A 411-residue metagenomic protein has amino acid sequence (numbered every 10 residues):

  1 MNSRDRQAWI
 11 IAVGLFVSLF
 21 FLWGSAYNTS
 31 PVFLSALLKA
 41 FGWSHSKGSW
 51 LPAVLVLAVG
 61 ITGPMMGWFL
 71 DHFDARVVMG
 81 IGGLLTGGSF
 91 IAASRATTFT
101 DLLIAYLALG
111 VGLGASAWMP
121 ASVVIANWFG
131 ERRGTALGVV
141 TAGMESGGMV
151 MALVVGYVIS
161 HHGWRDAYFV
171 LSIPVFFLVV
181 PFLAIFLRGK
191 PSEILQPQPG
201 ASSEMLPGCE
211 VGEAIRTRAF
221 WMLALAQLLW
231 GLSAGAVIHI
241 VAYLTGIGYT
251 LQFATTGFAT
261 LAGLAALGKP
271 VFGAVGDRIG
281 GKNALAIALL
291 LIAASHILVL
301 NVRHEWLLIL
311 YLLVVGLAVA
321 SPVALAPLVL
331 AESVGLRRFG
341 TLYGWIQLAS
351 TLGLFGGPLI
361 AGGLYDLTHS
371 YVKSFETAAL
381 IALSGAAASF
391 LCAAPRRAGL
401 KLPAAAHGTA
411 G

Functional and structural regions predicted by a protein language model:
I10-H45, T62-M66, A236-A242: Extracytoplasmic
F20, S89, D101-S116, L228 (+1 more regions): Hydrophobic core of transmembrane alpha-helices in multi-pass small-molecule transporters, especially MFS/SLC-type
A26-L34, G212-F272: Extracytoplasmic gate region of multi-pass secondary transporters
L37, A115-F129, S321-V334: Intracellular juxtamembrane helix-capping segments at the cytosolic ends of symmetry-related transmembrane helices
I61-F99, G276, K282: Conserved MFS/SLC helix-loop-helix module at the cytosolic interface between two early adjacent transmembrane helices
L107-A142: Cytoplasmic helix-loop-helix junction between adjacent transmembrane helices in 12-TM secondary transporters
M144-P191: Helix-loop-helix hairpin linking two adjacent transmembrane segments in secondary transporters
F253, A259-V329: C-terminal transmembrane helical hairpin of 12-TM major facilitator-type secondary transporters
